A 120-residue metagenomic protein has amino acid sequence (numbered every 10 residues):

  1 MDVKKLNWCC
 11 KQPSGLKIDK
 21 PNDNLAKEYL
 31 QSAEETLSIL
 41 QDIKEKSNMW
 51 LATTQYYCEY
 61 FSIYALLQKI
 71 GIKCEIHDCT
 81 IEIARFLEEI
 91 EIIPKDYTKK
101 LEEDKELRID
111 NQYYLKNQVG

Functional and structural regions predicted by a protein language model:
M1-G120: Terminal alpha-helical segments
